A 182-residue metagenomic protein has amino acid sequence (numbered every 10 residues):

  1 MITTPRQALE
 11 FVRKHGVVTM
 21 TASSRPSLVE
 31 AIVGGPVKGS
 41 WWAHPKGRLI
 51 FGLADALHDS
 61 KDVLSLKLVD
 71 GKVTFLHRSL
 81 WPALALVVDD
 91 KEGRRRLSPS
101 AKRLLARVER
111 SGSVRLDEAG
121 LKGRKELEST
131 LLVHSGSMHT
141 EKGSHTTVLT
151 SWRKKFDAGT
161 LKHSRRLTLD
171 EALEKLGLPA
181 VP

Functional and structural regions predicted by a protein language model:
M1-P182: Long, low-complexity intrinsically disordered regions
